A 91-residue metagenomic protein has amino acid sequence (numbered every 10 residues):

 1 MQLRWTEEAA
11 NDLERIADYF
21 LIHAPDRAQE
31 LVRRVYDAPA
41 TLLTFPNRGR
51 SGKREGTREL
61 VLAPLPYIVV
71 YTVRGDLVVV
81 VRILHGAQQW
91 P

Functional and structural regions predicted by a protein language model:
M1-Q2, P91: Absolute protein N-terminus
Q2-T57, R74-L77: Basic, Lys/Arg-enriched alpha-helical interface segments
K53, L60, W90: Short, electropositive, low-hydrophobicity segments enriched in small/polar residues
T57-E59, I68: Short, acidic/polar N-cap/turn motifs at the starts of alpha helices
L62-P64: Conserved strand-loop elements at the edges of beta-sheets that form or border functional pockets
Y67-I68, T72-P91: Enriched for short, Lys/Arg-rich terminal
